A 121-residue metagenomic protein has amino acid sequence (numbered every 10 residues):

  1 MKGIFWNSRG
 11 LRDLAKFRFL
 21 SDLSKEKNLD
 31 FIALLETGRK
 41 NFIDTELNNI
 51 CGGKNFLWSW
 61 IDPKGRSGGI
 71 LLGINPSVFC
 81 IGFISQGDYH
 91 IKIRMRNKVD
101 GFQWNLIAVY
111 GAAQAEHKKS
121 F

Functional and structural regions predicted by a protein language model:
M1-F121: Short phosphate/oxyanion-binding micro-motifs
